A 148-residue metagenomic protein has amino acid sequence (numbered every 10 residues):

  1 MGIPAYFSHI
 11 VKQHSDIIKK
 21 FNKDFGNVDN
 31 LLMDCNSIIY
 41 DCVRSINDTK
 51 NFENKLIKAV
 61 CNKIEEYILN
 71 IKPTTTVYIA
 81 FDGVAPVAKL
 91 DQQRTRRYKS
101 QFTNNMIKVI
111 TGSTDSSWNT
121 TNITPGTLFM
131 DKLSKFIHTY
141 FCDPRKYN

Functional and structural regions predicted by a protein language model:
M1-N148: Noncatalytic, typically N-terminal accessory segments of nucleic acid-processing enzymes and closely related
